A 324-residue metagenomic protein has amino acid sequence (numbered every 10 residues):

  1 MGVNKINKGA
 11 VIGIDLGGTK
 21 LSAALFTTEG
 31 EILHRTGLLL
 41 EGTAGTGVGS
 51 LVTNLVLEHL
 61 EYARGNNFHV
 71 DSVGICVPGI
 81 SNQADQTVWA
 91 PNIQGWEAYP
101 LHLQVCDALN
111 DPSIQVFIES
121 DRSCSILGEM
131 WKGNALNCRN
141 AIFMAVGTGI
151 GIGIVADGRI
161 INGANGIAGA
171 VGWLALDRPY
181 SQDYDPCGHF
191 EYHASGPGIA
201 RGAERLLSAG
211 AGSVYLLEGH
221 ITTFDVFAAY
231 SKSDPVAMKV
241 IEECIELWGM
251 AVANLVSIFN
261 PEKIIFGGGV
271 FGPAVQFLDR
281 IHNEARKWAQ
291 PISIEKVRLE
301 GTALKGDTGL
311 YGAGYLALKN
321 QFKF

Functional and structural regions predicted by a protein language model:
G2-K8, A24-F26, H34-T36, A44 (+3 more regions): Glycine/GP-enriched mid-protein hinge/lid loop-to-helix segment characteristic of carbohydrate kinases
I6-V77, H102: Conserved phosphate-binding loops in N-terminal lobes of ATP-dependent enzymes of the actin/Hsp70/sugar-kinase
A10-I14, I142-M144, I265: Conserved beta-strand elements of the Class I
T19, E31, Q86-T87, R159: Residue-level signal for well-ordered, solvent-exposed loop/turn and beta-edge residues enriched in charged/polar side
T19, P78-S81, G147-G149, V270: Short glycine-rich anion-binding loops that position phosphate/pyrophosphate groups of nucleotides and phosphorylated
F26, F117-M130, G272-F324: Glycine-rich phosphate-binding/hydrolytic loop that grips phosphoryl groups
G37-N66, P186-H193, G198-I265, V270-V275 (+2 more regions): Adenine-nucleotide phosphate-binding core of ATP-dependent small-molecule kinases
T46-T53, L57, F68-V73, G79-N140 (+1 more regions): Glycine-rich phosphate-binding loop and adjoining helix at the ATP-binding site of ATP-dependent phosphoryl-transfer
